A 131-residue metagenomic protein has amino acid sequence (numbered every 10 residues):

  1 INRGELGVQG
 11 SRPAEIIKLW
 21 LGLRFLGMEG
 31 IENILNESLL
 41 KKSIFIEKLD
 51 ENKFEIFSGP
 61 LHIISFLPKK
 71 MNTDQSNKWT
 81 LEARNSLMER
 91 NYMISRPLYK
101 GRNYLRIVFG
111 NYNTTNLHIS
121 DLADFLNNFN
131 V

Functional and structural regions predicted by a protein language model:
I1-N52: Active-site C-terminal subdomain of aminotransferase-like
L21-G22, S65-P68, L105-G110: Short, hydrophobic beta-strand segments
F25-G27, K70-N72, N111-T115: A generic structural motif
L49, K53-G59, P97-L98: Flexible, glycine/charged-enriched surface loops at secondary-structure junctions
E55-S86: Conserved PLP-binding catalytic core of the aspartate aminotransferase-like
L61-I63, R90-R106: Conserved PLP cofactor-binding pocket of PLP-dependent enzymes
L87-I94, L126-V131: A common structural junction motif
Y99-V131: PLP-dependent enzyme catalytic core of the Aspartate aminotransferase-like
